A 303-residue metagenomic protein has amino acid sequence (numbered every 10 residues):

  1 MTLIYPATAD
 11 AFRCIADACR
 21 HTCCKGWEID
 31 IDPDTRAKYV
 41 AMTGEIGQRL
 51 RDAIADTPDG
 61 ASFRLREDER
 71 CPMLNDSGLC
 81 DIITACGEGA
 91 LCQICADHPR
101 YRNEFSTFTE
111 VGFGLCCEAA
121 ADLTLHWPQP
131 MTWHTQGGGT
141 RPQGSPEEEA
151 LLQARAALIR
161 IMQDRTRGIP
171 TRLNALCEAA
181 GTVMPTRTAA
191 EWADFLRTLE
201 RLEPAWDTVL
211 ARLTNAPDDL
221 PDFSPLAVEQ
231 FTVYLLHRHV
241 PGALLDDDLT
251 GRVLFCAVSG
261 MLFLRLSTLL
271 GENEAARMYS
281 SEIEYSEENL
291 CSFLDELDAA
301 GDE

Functional and structural regions predicted by a protein language model:
M1-C19, R51-C92, T109: Immediate flanking context of iron-sulfur cluster ligation sites
M1-Q48: General N-terminal leader/first-domain-start detector
A11-A18, Q129-W133, F231-R238: Short, compositionally biased low-complexity segments
D17, T22, G26-W27, L74 (+3 more regions): General secretory precursor processing signal
A41-D52, H126-T135: Compact, glycine/acidic-enriched structural inserts
G78, I82-R167: Internal, well-ordered alpha/beta segment that forms a basic, Gly-enriched binding/recognition surface
R155, I159-E303: Hydrophobic, aromatic-lined core segments that form the binding pocket/scaffold for planar heteroaromatic ligands
